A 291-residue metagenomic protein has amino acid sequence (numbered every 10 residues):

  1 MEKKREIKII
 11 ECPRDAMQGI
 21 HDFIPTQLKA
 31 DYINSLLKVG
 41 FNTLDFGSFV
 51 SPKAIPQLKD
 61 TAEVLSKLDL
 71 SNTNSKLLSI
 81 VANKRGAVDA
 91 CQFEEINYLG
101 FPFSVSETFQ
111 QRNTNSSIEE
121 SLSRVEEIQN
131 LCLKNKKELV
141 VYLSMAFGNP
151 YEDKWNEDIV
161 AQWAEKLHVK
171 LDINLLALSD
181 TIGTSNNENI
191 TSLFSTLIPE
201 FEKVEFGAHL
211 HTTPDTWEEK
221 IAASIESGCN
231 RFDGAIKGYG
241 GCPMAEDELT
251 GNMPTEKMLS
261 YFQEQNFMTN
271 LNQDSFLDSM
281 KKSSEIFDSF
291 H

Functional and structural regions predicted by a protein language model:
M1-H291: Catalytic cores and adjacent flexible loops of soluble metabolic enzymes that perform enolate/carbanion chemistry on
